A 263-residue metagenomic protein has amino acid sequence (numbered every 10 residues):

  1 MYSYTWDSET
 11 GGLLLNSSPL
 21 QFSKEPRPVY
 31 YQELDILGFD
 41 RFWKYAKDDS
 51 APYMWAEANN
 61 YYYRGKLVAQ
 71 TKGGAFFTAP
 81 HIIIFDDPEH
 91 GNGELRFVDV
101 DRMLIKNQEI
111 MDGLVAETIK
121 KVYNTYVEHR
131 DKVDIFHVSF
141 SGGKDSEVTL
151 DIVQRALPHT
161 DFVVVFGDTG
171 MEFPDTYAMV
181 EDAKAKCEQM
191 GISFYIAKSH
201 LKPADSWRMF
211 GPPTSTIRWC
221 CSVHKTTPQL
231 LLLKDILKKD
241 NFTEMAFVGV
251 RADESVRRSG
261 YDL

Functional and structural regions predicted by a protein language model:
Y2-L263: ATP-dependent adenylation/nucleotidyltransferase module used to activate substrates
